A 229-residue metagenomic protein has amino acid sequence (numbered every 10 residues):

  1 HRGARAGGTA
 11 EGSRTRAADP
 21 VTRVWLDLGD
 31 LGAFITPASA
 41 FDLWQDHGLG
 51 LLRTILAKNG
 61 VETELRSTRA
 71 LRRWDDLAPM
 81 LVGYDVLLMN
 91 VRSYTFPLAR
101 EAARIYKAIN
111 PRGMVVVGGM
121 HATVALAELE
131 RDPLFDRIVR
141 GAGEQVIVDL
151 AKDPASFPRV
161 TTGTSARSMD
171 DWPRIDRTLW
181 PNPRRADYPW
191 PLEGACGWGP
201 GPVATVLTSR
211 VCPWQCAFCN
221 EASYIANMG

Functional and structural regions predicted by a protein language model:
H1-A18: Compositionally biased, low-complexity flexible segments
P20-V24: Extreme N-terminal starter segment of soluble prokaryotic enzymes
D27, L65-R69, S223: Residue-level recognition of beta-strand->loop/alpha-helix junctions
G29-L31, R92, G143, Y224: Flexible loop residues that form catalytic and substrate-binding hotspots at small-molecule/glycan-binding clefts
A33-L49: Glycine- and acidic-residue-enriched helix-capping/strand-helix junction motifs
T36-S39, L88, A226: A short, structure-level motif marking secondary-structure boundaries and short turns
W44, R177-G229: Radical SAM [4Fe-4S] cluster-binding motif and immediate context
G48, L52-P173: Glycine-rich beta-alpha loop elements in corrinoid/cobalamin-binding modules across cobalamin-dependent enzymes
